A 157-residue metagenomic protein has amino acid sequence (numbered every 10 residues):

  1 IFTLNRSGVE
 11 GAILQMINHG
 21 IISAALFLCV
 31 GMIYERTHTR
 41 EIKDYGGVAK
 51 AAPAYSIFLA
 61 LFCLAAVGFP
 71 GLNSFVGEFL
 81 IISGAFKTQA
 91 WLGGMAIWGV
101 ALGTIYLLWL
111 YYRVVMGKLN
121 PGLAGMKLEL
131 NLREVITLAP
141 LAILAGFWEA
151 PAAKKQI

Functional and structural regions predicted by a protein language model:
I1-E129: Functional transmembrane alpha-helices
E129-I157: Glycine- and aromatic-enriched alpha-helical transmembrane segments of multi-pass membrane proteins
